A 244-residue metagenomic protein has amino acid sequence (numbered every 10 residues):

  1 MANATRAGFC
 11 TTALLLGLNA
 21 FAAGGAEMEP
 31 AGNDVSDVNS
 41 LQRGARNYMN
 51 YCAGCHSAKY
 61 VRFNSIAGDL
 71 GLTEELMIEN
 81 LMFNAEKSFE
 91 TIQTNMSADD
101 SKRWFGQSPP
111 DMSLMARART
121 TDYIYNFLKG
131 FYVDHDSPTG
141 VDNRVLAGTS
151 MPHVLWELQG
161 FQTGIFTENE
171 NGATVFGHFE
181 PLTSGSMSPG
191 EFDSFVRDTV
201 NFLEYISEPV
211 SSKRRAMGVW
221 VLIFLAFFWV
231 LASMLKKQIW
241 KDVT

Functional and structural regions predicted by a protein language model:
M1-T11: Bacterial N-terminal signal peptides that target proteins for export
G17-A20: N-terminal signal peptide c-region/cleavage motif recognized by signal peptidases
A23-R46, S57-G68, S207-R215: Electrostatic cytochrome c docking/interface patches
N39, R43, N47, R119 (+3 more regions): Extracytoplasmic/secreted proteins, especially bacterial periplasmic and envelope-associated proteins
Y48-K59, T199: The canonical Cys-X-X-Cys-His
G71-R144, T149-N171, V175-F192: Electron-transfer interface patches adjacent to heme c in soluble/periplasmic c-type cytochromes and di-/multiheme
S184-G218: Short, aromatic-rich amphipathic segments at membrane interfaces that lie adjacent to a transmembrane helix or signal
R214-M217, A226-T244: Juxtamembrane interface at the cytosolic side of transmembrane helices
